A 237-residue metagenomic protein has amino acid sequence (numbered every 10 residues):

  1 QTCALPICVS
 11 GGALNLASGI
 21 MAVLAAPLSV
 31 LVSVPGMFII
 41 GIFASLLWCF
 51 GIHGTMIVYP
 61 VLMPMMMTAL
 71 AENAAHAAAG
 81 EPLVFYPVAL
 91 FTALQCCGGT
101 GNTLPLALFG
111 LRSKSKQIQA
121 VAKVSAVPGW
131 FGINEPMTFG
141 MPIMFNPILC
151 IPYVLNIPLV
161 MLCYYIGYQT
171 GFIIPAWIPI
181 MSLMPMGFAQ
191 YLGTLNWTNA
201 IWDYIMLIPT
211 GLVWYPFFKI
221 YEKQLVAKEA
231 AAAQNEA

Functional and structural regions predicted by a protein language model:
Q1-L5: Short, small-residue-biased leader/transition segments that mark boundaries at the very start of proteins
P6-S113: Generic multipass alpha-helical transmembrane bundles of integral membrane proteins
V30, V34, F38, P87 (+7 more regions): Hydrophobic, aromatic-rich alpha-helical transmembrane segments and their membrane-interface anchor motifs
Y59, M63, L90-Q95, V124-P128 (+3 more regions): Alpha-helical transmembrane segments of multi-pass membrane proteins, especially transporters and channels
A71-V84, P105-A107, T138-A237: Transmembrane alpha-helical segments and their short flanking loops that form helix-hairpins/helix-helix interfaces
K116-V121, V226, A230: Juxtamembrane helix-loop transition segments at the membrane interface in multi-pass membrane proteins
